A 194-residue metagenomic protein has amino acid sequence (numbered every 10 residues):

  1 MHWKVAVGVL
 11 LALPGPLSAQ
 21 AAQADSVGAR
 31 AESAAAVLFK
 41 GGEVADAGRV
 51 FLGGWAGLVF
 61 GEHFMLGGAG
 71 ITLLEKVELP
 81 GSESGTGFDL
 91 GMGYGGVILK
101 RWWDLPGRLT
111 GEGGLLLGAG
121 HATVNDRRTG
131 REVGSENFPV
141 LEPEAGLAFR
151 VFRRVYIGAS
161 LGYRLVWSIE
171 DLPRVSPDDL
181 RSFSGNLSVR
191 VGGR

Functional and structural regions predicted by a protein language model:
K4-P16: Bacterial N-terminal signal peptides
A19-L66, S184-R194: Short glycine/proline- and aromatic-enriched beta-strand/turn motifs that initiate or cap beta-hairpins
V27-S33, E62-F64, G107-G113, R153-I157 (+1 more regions): Outer-envelope beta-barrel architecture signal
G28-R30, A45-R49, F88-Y94, G134-V140 (+1 more regions): Transmembrane beta-barrel outer-membrane domains
S33-G41, G54, L58, G68-T72 (+4 more regions): Transmembrane beta-barrel strands of outer-membrane/channel proteins
A36-K40, G81-E83, R127-G130, E170-L172: Extracytoplasmic loops and strand-loop junctions of Gram-negative outer membrane beta-barrel proteins
H63-L141, F149-V151, V191: Gram-negative (and chloroplast) outer-membrane scaffold detector with strong preference for beta-barrel transmembrane
A148-R194: Predominantly the C-terminal beta-signal and adjacent terminal strand-loop region of outer-membrane beta-barrel
